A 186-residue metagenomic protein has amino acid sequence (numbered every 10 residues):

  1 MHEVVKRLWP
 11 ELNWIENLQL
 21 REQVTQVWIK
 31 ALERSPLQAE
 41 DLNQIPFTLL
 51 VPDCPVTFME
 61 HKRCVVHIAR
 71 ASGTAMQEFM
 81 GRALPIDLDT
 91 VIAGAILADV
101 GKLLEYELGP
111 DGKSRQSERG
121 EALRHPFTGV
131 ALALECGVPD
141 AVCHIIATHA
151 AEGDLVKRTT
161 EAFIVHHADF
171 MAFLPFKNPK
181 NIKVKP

Functional and structural regions predicted by a protein language model:
M1, K185-P186: Cys/His-coordinated Zn2+-binding motifs and related Cys/His-dense segments, i.e., zinc fingers/knuckles in modular
M1-S114: Acidic/His-rich, divalent-metal-binding segments that scaffold phosphate/diphosphate chemistry
F47-P52, E60, S72, G81-V184: Divalent metal-dependent catalytic cores for phosphoryl transfer on phosphate-bearing substrates
